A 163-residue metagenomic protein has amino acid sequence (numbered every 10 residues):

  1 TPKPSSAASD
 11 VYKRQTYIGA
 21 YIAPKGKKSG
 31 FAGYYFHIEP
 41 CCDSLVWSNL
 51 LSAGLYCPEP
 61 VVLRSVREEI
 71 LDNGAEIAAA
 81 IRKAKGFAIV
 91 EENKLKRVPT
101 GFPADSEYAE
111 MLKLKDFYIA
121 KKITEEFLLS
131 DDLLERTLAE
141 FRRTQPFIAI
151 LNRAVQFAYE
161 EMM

Functional and structural regions predicted by a protein language model:
T1-A8, Y12: Single conserved hydrophobic/aromatic residue that forms the stacking wall/gate of nucleotide- or nucleobase-binding
D10-L71: Aromatic- and glycine-enriched beta-alpha-beta binding-site module
K13-Q15, S29, V46, R82 (+2 more regions): A generic structural signal for short, non-catalytic loop/turn and secondary-structure boundary residues
C42-S44, N73-A78, E140-R143: Short, surface-exposed linear patches
L50-T100: A contiguous pocket-lining binding segment that forms or flanks enzyme active sites
A80-K83, V90-M163: Long, solvent-exposed, polar/charged low-complexity segments
